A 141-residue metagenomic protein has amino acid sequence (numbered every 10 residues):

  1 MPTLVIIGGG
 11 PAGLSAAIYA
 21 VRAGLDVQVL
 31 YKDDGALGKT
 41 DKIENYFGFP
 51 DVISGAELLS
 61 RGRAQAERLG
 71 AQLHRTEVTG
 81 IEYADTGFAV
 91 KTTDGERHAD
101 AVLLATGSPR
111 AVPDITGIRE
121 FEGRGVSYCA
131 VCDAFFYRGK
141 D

Functional and structural regions predicted by a protein language model:
M1-V5, A23, L73-K140: FAD-binding core/adjacent interface of flavoenzyme oxidoreductases
P2-S60, A64-E67, K140-D141: Beta1-alpha1 glycine-rich phosphate/pyrophosphate-binding loop at the start of Rossmann-like nucleotide-binding domains
